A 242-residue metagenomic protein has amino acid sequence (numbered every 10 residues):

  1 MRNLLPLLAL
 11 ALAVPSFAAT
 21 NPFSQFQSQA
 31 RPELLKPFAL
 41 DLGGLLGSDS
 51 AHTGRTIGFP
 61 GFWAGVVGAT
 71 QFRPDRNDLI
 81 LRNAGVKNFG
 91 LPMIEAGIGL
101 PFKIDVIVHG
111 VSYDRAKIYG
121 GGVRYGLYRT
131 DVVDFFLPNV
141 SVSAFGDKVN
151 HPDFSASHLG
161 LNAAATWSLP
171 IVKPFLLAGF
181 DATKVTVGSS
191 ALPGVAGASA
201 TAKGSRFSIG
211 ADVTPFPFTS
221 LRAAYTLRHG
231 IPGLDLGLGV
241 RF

Functional and structural regions predicted by a protein language model:
A13-S16: N-terminal signal peptide c-region/cleavage motif recognized by signal peptidases
A19-V133: Transmembrane beta-barrel domains of Gram-negative outer membranes and organellar outer membranes
G58, T70, I98-F102, L127-D131 (+4 more regions): Outer-membrane beta-barrel strand-turn architecture
A64, L100-D114, L137-K148, A165 (+5 more regions): Transmembrane beta-strand segments that form the barrel wall of outer-membrane beta-barrel proteins
T70-R76, D114-A116, R129-D131, K148-P152 (+2 more regions): Gram-negative outer-membrane beta-barrel proteins
V86-L91, I107-G121, V149-S157, T201 (+1 more regions): Solvent-exposed loop/turn segments connecting transmembrane beta-strands in outer-membrane beta-barrel proteins
V123, I209, G230-F242: Outer-membrane beta-barrel "beta-signal"
V142-G204, D212: Outer-membrane beta-barrel translocator/channel fold
